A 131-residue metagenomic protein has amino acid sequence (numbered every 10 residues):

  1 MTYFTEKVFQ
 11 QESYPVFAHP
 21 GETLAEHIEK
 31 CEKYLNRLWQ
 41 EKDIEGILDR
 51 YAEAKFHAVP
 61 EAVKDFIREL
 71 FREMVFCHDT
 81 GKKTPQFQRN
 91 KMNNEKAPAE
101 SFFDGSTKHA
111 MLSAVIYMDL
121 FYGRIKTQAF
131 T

Functional and structural regions predicted by a protein language model:
M1-T131: Metal-dependent phosphohydrolase cores
